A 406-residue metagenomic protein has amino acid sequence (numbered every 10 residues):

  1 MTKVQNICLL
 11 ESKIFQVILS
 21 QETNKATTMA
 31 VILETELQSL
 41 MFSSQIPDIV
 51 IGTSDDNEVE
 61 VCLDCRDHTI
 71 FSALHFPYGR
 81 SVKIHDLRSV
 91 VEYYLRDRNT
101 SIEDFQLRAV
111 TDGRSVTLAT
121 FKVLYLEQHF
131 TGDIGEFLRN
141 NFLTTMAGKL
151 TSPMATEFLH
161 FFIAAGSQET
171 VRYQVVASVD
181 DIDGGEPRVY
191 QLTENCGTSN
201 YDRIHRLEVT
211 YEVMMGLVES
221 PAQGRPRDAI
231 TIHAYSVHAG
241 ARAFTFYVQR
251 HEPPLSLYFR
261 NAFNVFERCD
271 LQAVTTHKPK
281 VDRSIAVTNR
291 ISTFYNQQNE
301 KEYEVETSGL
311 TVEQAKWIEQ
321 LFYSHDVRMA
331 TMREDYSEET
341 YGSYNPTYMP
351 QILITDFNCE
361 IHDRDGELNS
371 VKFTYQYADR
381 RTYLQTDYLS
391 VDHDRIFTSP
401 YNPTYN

Functional and structural regions predicted by a protein language model:
M1-P253: Preference for solvent-exposed, low-hydrophobicity sequence contexts
T2-N6, A30-S39, F162, L217-R227 (+1 more regions): Extracellular/virion structural assembly segments
